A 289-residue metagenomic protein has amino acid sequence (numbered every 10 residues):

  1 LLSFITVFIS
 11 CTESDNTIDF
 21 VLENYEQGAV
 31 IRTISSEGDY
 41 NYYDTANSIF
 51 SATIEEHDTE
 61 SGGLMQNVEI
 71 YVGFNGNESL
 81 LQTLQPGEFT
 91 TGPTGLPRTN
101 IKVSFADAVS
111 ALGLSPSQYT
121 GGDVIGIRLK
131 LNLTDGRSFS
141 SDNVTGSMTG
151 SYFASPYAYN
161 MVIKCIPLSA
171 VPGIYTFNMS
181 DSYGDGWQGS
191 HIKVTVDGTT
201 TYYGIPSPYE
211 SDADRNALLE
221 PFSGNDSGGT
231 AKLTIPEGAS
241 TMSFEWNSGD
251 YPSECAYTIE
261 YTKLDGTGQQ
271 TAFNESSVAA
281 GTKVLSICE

Functional and structural regions predicted by a protein language model:
L1-L2: Sec-dependent signal peptide recognition, specifically the positively charged N-region followed immediately by
T6-S10: C-terminal motif of bacterial Sec signal peptides marking the signal peptidase cleavage site
T12-I174: Acidic/polar, low-complexity intrinsically disordered N-terminal segments immediately downstream of a Sec signal
I166-E289: Loop and turn regions of beta-sandwich accessory domains that flank beta-strands and are enriched in small/polar
